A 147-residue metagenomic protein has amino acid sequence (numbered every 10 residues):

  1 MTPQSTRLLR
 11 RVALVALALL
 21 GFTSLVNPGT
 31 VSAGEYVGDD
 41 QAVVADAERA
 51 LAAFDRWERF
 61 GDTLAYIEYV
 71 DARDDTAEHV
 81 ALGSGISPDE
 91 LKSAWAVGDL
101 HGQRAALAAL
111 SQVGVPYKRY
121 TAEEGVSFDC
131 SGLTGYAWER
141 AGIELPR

Functional and structural regions predicted by a protein language model:
S5-P116: Intrinsically disordered, low-complexity, Pro/Ser/Thr/Asn/Gly/Ala-rich spacer/linker segments adjacent to signal
V113-R147: Catalytic cysteine-centered active-site loop
